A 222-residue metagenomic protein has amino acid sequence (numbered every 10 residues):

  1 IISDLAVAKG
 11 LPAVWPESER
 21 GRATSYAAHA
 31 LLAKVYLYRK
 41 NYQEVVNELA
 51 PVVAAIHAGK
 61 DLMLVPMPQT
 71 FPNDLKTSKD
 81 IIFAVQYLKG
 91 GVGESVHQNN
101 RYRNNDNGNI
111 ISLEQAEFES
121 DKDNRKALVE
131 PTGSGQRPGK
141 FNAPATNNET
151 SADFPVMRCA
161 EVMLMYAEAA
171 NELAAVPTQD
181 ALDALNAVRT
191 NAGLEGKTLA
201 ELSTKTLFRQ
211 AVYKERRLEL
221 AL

Functional and structural regions predicted by a protein language model:
I2-G93, S120-L222: Acidic/polar-rich alpha-helix caps and helix-coil junctions
G93-N105: Short, polar loop/linker segments at the starts of domains and inter-domain junctions
H97-Q98, N109, N191: Short, helix-capping/interhelical loops that line the mouth of catalytic, cofactor-, or ligand-binding pockets
Y102-K126: Short, cationic low-complexity segments
